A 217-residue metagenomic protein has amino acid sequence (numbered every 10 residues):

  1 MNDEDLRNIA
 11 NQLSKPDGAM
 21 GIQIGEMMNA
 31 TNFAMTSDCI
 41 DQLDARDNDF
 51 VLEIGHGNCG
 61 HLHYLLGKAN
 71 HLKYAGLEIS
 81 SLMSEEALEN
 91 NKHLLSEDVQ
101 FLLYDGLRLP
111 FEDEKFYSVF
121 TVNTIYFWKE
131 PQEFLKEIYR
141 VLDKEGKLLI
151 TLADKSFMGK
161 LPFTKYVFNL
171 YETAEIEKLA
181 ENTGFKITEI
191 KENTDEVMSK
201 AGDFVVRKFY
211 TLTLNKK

Functional and structural regions predicted by a protein language model:
M1-M20: N-terminal, positively charged/glycine-rich alpha-helical extensions of SAM-dependent methyltransferases
A30-D49: Conserved alpha-helix/loop element of class I SAM-dependent methyltransferases that forms part of the SAM/SAH-binding
F50-R108: Class I SAM-dependent methyltransferase SAM/SAH-binding core
L107-S118: A short acidic, Gly/Pro-enriched loop at the edge of an enzyme's catalytic core that lines a small-molecule cofactor
Y117-P131: A short SAM/SAH-binding and catalytic strip from SAM-dependent methyltransferases
Q132-K144: A short glycine-rich, Lys/Arg-flanked "PGG" loop and its adjoining helix->strand segment in the class I
K147-E177: Conserved class I S-adenosyl-L-methionine
E196-K217: Core SAM-dependent methyltransferase catalytic element
